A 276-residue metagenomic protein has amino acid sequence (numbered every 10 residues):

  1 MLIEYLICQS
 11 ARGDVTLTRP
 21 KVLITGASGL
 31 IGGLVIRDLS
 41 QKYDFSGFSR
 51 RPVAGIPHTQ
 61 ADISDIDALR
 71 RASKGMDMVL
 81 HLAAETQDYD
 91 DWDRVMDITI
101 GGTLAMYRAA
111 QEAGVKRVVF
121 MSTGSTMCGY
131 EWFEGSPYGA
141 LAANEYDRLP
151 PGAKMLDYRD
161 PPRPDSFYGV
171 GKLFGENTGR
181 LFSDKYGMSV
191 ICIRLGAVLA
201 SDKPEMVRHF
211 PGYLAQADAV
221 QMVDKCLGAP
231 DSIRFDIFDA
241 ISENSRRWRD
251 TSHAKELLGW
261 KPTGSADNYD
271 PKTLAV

Functional and structural regions predicted by a protein language model:
V22-D38: N-terminal Rossmann NAD(P)H-binding glycine-rich loop of SDR-like oxidoreductase domains
G55-S64: Rossmann-fold cofactor-recognition segment
I63-I98: NAD(P)H-binding glycine-rich loop region in Rossmannoid oxidoreductase-like domains and their noncatalytic homologs
S64, R94-G102, V170-G171, L214: Glycine-rich NAD(P)-binding loop of the Rossmann-fold in SDR/ketoreductase-type enzymes
A105-D165: Conserved Rossmann-fold NAD(P)-dependent oxidoreductase catalytic core, especially the SDR/UDP-sugar
S166, E176-S201: Conserved beta-loop-beta element that borders a ligand/cofactor-binding pocket
D184, L195-S201, Y213-F235: Alpha-helical substrate-binding/gating segment
F235-K261, V276: Conserved C-terminal active-site "lid" loop/helix of NAD(P)H-dependent oxidoreductases that clamps the redox cofactor
